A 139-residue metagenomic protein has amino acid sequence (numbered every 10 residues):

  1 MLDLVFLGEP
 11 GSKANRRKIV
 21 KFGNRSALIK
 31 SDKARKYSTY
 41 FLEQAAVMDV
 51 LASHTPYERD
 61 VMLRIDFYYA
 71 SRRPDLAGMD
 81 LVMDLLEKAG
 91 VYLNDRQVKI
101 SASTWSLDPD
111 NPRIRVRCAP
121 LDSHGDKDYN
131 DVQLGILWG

Functional and structural regions predicted by a protein language model:
M1-G139: Acidic, proline/glycine-enriched N-terminal capping motif
